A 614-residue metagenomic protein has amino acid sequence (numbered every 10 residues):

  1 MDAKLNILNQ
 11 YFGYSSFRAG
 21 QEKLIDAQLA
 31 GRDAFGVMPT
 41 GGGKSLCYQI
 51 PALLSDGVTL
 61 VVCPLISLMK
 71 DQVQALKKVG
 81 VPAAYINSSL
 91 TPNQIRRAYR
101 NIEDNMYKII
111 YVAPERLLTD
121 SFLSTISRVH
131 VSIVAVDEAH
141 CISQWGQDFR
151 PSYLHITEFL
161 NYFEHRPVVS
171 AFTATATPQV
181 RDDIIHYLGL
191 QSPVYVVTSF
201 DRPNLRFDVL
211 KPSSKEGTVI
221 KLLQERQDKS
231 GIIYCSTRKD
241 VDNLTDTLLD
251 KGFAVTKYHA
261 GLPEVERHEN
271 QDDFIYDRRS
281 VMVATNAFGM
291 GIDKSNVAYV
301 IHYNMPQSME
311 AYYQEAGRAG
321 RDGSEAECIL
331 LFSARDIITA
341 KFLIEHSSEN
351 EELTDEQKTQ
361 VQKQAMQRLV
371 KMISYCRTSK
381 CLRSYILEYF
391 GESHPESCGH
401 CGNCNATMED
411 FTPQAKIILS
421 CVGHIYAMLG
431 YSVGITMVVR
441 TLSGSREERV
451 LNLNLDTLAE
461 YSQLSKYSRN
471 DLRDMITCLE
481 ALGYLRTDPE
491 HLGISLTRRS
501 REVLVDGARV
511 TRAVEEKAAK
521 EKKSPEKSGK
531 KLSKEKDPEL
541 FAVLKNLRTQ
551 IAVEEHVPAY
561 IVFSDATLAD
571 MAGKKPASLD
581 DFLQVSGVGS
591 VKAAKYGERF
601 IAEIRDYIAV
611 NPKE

Functional and structural regions predicted by a protein language model:
M1-K4, I338-T339, N350-D355, Q364-M366 (+2 more regions): Accessory DNA-binding and partner-docking regions appended to nucleic-acid-acting proteins, especially the terminal
D2-Y11, S15-A19, K23-S45, L53-S55 (+3 more regions): Helicase motor core with emphasis on the C-terminal RecA-like subdomain
Q28, L223, F274, C376 (+2 more regions): Short helix-to-turn junction characteristic of helix-turn-helix DNA-binding domains, especially the helix
H165, Q227, S379, Y431 (+1 more regions): Flexible coil/turn residues that form the inter-helical turn or adjacent wing/linker of helix-turn-helix
Q360-F390: Short, charged low-complexity linear segments at domain edges
